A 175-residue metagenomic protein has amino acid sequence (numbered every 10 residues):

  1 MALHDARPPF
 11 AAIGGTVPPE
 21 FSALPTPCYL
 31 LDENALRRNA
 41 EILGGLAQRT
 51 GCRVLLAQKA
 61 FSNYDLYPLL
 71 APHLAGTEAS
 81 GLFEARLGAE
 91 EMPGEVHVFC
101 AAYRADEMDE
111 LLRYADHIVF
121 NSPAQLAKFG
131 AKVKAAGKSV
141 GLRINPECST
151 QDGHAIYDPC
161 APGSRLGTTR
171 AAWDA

Functional and structural regions predicted by a protein language model:
M1-V17: Acidic, low-complexity proline/glycine-rich segments
A12-T16, E41-I42, Q48, R53-F61: N-terminal glycine-rich anion-binding loops that anchor highly charged ligand groups
A12-Y29: Generic N-terminal amphipathic, Lys/Arg-enriched alpha-helix
E20-L24, G44-A47, S62-L66, A155-I156: A short alpha-helix capping/helix-coil boundary motif
L24-E33, C52-Q58: A glycine-/small-polar-enriched, mobile loop at the entrance of the PLP active site in fold-type I
N34-I42: A non-catalytic, amphipathic alpha-helix used as a structural packing/dimerization or gating element in enzyme scaffolds
C52-A175: Active-site-proximal beta-alpha core segment in soluble small-molecule metabolic enzymes
